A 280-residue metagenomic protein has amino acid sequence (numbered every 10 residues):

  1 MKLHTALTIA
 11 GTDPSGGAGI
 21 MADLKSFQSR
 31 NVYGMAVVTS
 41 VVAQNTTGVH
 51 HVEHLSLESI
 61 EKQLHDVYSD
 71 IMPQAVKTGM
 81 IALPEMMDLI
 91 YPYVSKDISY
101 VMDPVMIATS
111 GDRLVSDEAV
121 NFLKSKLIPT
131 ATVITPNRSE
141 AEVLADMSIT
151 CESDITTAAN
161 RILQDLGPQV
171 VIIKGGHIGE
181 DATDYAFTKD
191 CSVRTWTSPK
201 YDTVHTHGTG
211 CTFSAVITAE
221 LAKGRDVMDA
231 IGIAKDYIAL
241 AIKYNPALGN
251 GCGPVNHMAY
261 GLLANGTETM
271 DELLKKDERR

Functional and structural regions predicted by a protein language model:
K2-T8, K25-T109: Conserved N-terminal subdomain of the carbohydrate kinase-like
L3, H54, D229-R280: Charged C-terminal helix
I9-S15, V193-H207: Short pre-catalytic strand/loop immediately N-terminal to key active-site residues, enriched for Gly-Thr
M21, S26, E142-V143, T203-V227: Short, small-residue alpha-helix embedded
N31-M35, S192-R194, E220-A234: Phosphate-handling active-site elements
E53-S59, G111-I128: Conserved phosphate-binding/catalytic loop of the ribokinase/pfkB sugar-kinase fold
D117-V193: Conserved phosphate/ATP/ADP-binding segment of small-molecule kinases
